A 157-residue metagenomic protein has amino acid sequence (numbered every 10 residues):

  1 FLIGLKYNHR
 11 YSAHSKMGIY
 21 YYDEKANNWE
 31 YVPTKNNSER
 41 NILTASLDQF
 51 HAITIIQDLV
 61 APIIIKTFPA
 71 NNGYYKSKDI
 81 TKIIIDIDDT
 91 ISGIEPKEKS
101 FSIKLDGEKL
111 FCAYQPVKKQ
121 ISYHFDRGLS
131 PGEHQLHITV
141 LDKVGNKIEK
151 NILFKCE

Functional and structural regions predicted by a protein language model:
L2-K97, K109, Q115, D126 (+2 more regions): Proteolytic cleavage junctions
K104-E108: Short strand-turn-strand beta-turns centered on an Asx-Gly dipeptide
K118-H124: Strand-loop-strand motifs at the edges of beta-sheets in extracellular beta-sandwich domains
I138-V140: Conserved structural position at the C-terminal beta-strand of extracellular beta-sandwich adhesion modules
G145-E149: A structural signal for beta-strand boundary/capping segments at domain termini and interdomain linkers
L153-E157: Short beta-strand edge segments in extracellular beta-sheet folds
